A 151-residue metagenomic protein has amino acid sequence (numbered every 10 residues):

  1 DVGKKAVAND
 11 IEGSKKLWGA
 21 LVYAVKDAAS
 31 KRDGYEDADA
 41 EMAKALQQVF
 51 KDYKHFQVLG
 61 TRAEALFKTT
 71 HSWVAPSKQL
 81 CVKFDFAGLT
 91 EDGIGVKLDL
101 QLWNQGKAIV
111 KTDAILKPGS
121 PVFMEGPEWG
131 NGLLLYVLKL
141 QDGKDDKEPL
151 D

Functional and structural regions predicted by a protein language model:
D1-D151: Outer membrane pore-forming secretion/assembly proteins and partners of Gram-negative envelopes
